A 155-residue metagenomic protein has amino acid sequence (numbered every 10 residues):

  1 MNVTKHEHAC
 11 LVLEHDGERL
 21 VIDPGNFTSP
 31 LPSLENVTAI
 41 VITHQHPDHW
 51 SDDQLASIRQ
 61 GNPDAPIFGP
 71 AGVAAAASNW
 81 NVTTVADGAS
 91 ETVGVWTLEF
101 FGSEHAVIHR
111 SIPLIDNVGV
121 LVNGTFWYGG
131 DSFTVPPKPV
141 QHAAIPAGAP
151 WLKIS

Functional and structural regions predicted by a protein language model:
M1-E35, V82-P139, P150-K153: Core dinuclear metal-dependent hydrolase active-site scaffold
C10, D52-R59, G119, S155: Short amphipathic alpha-helical segments and helix-helix/interface helices
F27-G69, Q141-A144: Active-site metal-binding motif and surrounding structural segment of the metallo-beta-lactamase
H46, G72-V73, F133, G148-P150: Catalytic metal-binding/acid-base residues of hydrolase active sites
D64, I154-S155: Proline-aspartate-enriched helix->loop->beta-strand connector
A65-P66, W80-T83: Secondary-structure boundary/capping positions in well-ordered alpha/beta enzyme cores
A75-A77: A short, active-site helix/loop in glycosyltransferases that binds the activated sugar's phosphate group
